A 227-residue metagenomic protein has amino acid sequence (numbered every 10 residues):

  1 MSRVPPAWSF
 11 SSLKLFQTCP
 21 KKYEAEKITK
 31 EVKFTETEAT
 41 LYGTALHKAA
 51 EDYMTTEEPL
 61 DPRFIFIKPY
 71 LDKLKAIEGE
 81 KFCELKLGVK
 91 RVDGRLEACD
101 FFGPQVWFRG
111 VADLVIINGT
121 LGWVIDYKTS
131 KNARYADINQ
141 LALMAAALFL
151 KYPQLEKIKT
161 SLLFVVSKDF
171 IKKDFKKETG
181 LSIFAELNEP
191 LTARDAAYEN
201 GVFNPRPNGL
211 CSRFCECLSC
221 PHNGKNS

Functional and structural regions predicted by a protein language model:
M1-S227: RecB-family 4Fe-4S metal-dependent nuclease core
